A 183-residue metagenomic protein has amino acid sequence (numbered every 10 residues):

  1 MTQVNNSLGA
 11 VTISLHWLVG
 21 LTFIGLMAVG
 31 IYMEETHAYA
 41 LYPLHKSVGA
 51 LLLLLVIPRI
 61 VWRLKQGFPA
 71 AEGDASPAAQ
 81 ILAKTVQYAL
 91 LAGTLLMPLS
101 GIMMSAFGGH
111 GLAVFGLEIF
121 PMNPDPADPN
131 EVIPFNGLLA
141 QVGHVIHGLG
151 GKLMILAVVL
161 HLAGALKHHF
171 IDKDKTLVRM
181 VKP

Functional and structural regions predicted by a protein language model:
M1-P183: Membrane-embedded alpha-helical bundles that constitute the cytochrome b-like, heme-associated redox core of multi-pass
